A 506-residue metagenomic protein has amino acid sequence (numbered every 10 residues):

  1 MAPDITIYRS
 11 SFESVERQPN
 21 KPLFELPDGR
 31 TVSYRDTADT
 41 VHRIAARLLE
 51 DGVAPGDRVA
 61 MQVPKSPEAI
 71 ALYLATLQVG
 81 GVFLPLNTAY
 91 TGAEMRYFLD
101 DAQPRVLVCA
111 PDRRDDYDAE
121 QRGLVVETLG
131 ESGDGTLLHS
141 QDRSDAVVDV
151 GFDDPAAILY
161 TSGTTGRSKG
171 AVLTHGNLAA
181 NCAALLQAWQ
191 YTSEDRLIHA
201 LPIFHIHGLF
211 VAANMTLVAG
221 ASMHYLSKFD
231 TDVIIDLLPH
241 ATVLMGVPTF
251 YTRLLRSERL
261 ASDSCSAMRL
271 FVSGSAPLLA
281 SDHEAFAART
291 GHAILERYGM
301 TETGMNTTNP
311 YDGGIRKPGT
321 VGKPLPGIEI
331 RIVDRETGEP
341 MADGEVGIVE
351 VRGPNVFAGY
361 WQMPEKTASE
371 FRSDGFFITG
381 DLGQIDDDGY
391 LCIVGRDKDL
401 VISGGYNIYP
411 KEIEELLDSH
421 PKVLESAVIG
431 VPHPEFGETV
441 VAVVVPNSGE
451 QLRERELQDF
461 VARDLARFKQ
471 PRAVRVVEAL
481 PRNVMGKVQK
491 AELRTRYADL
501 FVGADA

Functional and structural regions predicted by a protein language model:
P19-N20, D142-Y160, G166-R167, Q190-R196: Conserved pre-ATP/AMP-binding loop-to-beta segment of ANL
N20-S66, I70-L74, T91-R96: Conserved AMP-binding/adenylate-forming core of the ANL superfamily
T37-A46, F152, A171-T192, A200-F204 (+4 more regions): Conserved structural elements of the adenylate-forming
Y90, L107, G353, A358-G359 (+5 more regions): AMP-binding/adenylate-forming catalytic core of the ANL superfamily
D112-F152, R167, E258: ANL superfamily adenylate-forming
A179-R196, F204-V243, S257-R259: Conserved AMP-binding/adenylation subdomain of ANL enzymes
A241-G246, L255-R316, E329: Gly/Ser/Thr-rich phosphate-binding loop
R331, D343-F357, F376, L382-G383: AMP-binding/adenylate-forming core of the ANL superfamily
